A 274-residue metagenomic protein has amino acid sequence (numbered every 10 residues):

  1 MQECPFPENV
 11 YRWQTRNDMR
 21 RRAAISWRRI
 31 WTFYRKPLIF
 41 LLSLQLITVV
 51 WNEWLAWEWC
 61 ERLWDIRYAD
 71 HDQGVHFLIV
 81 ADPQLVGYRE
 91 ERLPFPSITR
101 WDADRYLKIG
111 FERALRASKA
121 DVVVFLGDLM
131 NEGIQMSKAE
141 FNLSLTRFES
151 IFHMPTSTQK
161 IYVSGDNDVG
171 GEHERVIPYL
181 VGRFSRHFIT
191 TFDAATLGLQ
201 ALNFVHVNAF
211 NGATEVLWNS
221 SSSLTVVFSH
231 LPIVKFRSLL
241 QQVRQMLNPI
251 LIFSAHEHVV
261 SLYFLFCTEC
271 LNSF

Functional and structural regions predicted by a protein language model:
Q2-N142, R147: N-terminal active-site segment of His-dependent metallophosphoesterases
I47-E53, Q73-V75, K119-D121, T156-K160 (+3 more regions): Loop/turn elements at helix/coil->beta-strand transitions in domains of secreted/extracellular proteins
L55-A69, I98-T99, I134-L224, L262-S273: Extended active-site neighborhood of metal-dependent phosphoesterases/phosphodiesterases
G74-E90, L199-N211, V226-H230, N272-S273: Active-site-proximal beta-strand elements of phosphoester/diester hydrolases
F77-I79, F125, Y162-V163, V227 (+1 more regions): Residue-level marker for buried hydrophobic side chains located in beta-strands that build the well-ordered beta-sheet
D82, G127-D128, G165-D166, H230 (+1 more regions): Active-site glycine-centered loops adjacent to acidic/histidine catalytic or metal-binding residues that shape
S221-F236: Short acidic, glycine-rich surface-loop motifs adjacent to enzyme active sites
F236-F274: Conserved beta-sheet core of the metallophosphoesterase superfamily
